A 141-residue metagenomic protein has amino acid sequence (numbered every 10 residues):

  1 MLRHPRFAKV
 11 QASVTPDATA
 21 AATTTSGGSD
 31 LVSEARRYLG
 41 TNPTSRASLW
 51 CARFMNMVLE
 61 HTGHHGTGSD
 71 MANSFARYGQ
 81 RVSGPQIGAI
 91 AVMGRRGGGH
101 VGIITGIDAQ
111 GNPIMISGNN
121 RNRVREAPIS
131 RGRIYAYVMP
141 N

Functional and structural regions predicted by a protein language model:
M1, M55-M57, M71, M93 (+2 more regions): Detector for methionine-enriched segments
M1-S69, A76: N-terminal capping segments
V32, N112, I134: A residue-level signal for beta-strand positions that form part of recognition/binding surfaces within mature
Y38, Y78, Y135-Y137: Sequence-level detector for tyrosine residue identity
H64-P128: ...with weaker cross-activation on analogous glycine-rich loops/strands in unrelated enzymes
I129-N141: Intrinsically disordered, low-complexity, charged/polar segments
